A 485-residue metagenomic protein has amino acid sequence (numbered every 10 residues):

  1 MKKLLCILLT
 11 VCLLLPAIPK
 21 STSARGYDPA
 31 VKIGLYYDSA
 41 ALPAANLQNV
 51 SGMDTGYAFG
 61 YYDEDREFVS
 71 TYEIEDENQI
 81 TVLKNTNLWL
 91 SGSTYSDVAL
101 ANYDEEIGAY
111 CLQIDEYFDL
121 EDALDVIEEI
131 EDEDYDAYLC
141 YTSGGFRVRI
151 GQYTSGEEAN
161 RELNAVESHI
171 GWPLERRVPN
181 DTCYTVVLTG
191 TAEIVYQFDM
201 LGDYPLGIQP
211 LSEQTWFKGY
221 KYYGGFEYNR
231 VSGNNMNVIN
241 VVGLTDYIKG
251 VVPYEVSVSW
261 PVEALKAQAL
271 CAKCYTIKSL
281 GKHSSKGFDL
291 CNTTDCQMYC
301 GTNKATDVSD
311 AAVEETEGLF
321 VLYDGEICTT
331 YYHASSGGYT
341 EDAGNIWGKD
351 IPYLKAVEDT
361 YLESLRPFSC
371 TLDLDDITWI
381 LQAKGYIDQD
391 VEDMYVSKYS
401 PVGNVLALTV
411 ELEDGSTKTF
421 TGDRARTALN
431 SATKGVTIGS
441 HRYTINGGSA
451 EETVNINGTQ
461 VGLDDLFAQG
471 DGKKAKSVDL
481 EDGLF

Functional and structural regions predicted by a protein language model:
M1-L9: Positively charged n-region of N-terminal signal peptides that target proteins for export
C12-F485: Conserved, single-site charged/polar hotspot
